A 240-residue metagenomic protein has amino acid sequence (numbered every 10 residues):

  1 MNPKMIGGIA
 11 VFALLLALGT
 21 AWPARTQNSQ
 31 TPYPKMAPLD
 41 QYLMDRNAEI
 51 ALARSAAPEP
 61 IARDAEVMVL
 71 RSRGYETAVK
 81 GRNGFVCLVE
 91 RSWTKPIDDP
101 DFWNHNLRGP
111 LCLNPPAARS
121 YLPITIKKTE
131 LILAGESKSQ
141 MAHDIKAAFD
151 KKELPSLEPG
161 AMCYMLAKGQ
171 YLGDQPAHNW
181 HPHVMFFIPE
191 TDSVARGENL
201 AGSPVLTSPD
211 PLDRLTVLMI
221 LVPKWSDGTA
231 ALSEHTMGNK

Functional and structural regions predicted by a protein language model:
M1-V11: Bacterial N-terminal signal peptides that target proteins for export
M5-I6, A17, A167: Intrinsically disordered, low-complexity segments enriched in small/polar residues
A10-G19: Bacterial N-terminal signal peptides
A21-N28: Boundary at the C-terminal end of the N-terminal hydrophobic targeting segment
N28-K240: Primary mode marks residue(s) on the alpha4-beta5-alpha5 output face of response regulator receiver
